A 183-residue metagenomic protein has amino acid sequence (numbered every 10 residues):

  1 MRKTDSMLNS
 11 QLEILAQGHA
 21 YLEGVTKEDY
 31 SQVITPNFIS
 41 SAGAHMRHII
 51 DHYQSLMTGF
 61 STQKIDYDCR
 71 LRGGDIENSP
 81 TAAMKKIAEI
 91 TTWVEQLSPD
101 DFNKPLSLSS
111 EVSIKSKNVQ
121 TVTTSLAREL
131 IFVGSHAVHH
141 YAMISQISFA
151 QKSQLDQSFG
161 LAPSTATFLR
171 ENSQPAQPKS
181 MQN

Functional and structural regions predicted by a protein language model:
M1-K27, G43-S61: Alpha-helical bundle segments that constitute or directly flank the non-heme di-iron/ferroxidase center
R2, H52-Q96, N103-N118, S153-N183: Short, helix-capping/interhelical loops that line the mouth of catalytic, cofactor-, or ligand-binding pockets
T4-M7, I34, F38, I76-S79 (+1 more regions): Residue-level recognition of alpha-helical structural elements
L8-Q11, A42, M46, P80-A83 (+2 more regions): Hydrophobic packing residues in well-ordered alpha-helices of helical domains and bundles
I14, G18, I49-H52, A83-I90 (+2 more regions): Alpha-helical packing segments of well-folded alpha/beta enzyme cores
A20, G24, S55, E89-T92 (+1 more regions): Residue-level signal for well-ordered alpha-helical scaffold segments within enzymatic catalytic domains
G24-Y30, Q96-N103, S148-L155: Surface-exposed helix-capping loop/turn segments at secondary-structure junctions
S31-C69, S116-G160: Short, contiguous alpha-helical
